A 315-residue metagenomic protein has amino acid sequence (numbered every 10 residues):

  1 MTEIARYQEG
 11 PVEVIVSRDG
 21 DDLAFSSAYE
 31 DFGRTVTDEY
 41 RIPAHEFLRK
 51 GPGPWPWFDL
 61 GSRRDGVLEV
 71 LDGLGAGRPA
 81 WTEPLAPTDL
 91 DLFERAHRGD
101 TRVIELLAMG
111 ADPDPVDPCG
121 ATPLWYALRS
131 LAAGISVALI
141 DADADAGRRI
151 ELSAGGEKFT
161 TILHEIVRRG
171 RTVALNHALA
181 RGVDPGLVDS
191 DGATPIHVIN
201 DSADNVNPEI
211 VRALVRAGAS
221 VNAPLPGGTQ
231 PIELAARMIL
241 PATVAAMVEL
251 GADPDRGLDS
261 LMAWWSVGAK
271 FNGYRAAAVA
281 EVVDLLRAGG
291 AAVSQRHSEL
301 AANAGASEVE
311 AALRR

Functional and structural regions predicted by a protein language model:
T2-F32: Amphipathic, interaction-prone secondary-structure segments
V36-P87: Mixed-charge, Lys/Arg-enriched low-complexity segments
E83-P87, D91, A217, E249-D255 (+2 more regions): Ankyrin-repeat-protein effector appendages
E94-G99, Y126-A133, E157-F159, E165-R171 (+4 more regions): Ankyrin repeat A-helix N-terminal signature
G99-A108, L131-D141, G170-A180, D204-R216 (+3 more regions): Ankyrin repeat structural motif
V116, R149-E151, G155, V188 (+3 more regions): Ankyrin-repeat boundary/linker signal
